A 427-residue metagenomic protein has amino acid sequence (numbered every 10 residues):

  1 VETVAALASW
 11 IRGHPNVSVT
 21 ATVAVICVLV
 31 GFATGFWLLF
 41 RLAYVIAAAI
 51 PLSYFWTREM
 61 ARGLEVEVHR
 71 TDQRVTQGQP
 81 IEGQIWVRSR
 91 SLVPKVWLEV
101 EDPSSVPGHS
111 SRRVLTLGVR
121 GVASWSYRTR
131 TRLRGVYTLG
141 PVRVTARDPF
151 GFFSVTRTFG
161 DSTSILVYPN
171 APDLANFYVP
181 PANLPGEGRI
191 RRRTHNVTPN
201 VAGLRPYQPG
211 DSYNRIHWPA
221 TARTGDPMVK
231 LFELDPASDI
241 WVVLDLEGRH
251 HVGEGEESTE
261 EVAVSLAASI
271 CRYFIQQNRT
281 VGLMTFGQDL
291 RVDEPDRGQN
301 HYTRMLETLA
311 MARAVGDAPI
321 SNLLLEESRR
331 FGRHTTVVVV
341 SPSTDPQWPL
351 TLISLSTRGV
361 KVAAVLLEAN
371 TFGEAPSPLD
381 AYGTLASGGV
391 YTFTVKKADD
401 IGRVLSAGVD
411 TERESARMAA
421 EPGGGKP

Functional and structural regions predicted by a protein language model:
V1-E67: Extracellular/lumenal glycan-associated context and N-glycosylation machinery
L38-F40, A48-D293, Q299, T336-V340 (+2 more regions): An amphipathic, basic-hydrophobic helix/alpha-beta surface used to engage anionic, phosphate-rich ligands or surfaces
G287-L290, T344, L367-G373, K396-I401: Short beta-alpha junction loops
P295-A312, P376-T392, A419: Acidic, Ser/Thr-rich peripheral helices and adjacent loops at domain boundaries
R297-R333: Von Willebrand factor
L324-K361: Exposed acidic/Ser/Thr-rich ligand/metal-binding surfaces
W348-G383: VWA/integrin I-like adhesion module and closely mimicked acidic/polar interface patches used
L385-P427: C-terminal helix of von Willebrand factor
